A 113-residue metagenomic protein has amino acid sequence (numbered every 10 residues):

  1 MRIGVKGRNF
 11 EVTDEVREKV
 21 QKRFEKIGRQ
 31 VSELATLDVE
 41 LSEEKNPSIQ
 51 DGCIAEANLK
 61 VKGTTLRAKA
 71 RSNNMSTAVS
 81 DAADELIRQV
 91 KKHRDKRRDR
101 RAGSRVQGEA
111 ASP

Functional and structural regions predicted by a protein language model:
M1-P113: N-terminal, polar/charged subdomain of small-to-medium soluble alpha/beta proteins
